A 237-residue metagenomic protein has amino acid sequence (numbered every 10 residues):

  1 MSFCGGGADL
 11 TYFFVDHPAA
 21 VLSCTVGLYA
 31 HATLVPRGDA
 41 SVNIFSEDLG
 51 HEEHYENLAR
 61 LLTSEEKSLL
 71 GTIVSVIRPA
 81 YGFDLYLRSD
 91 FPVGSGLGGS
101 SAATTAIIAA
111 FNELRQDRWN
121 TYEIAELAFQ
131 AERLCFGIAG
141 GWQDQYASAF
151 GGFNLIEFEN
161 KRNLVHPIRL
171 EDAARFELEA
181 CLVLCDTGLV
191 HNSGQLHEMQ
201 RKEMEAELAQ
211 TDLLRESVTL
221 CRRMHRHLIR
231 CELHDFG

Functional and structural regions predicted by a protein language model:
M1-S2, A8-V15, V21-S23, Y29-P79 (+2 more regions): C-terminal nucleotide
I44, D84-L87, W119-Q130: Beta-strand segments within the central parallel beta-sheet cores of soluble alpha/beta enzyme folds
E56-N57, S95-G99: Short, conserved acidic/polar surface loops in the N-terminal third of protein domains
S64, L97-A102, Y122, T211: Short, conserved micro-motifs enriched in small and acidic residues
K67, S101-T105, G140: Short alpha-helical patches at coil-to-helix transitions and adjacent helical residues in well-structured domains
S89-S95: Short pre-catalytic strand/loop immediately N-terminal to key active-site residues, enriched for Gly-Thr
L97-D117: DPxDG-like acidic metal-binding loop motif
L114-T121, V165, D172: Inter-helical turn/loop segments and adjacent helix faces that build the functional surface of alpha-helical bundle
